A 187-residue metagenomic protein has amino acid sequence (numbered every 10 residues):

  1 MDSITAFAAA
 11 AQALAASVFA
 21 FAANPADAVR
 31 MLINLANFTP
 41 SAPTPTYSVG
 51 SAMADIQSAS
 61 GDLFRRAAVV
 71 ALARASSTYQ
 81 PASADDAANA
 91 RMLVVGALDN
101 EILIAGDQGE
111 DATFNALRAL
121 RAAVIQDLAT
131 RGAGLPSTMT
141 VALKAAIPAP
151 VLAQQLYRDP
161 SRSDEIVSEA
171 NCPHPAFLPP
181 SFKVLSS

Functional and structural regions predicted by a protein language model:
M1-S187: Cell-surface/extracellular proteins and modules involved in cell-wall/glycan interaction or trafficking/anchoring
